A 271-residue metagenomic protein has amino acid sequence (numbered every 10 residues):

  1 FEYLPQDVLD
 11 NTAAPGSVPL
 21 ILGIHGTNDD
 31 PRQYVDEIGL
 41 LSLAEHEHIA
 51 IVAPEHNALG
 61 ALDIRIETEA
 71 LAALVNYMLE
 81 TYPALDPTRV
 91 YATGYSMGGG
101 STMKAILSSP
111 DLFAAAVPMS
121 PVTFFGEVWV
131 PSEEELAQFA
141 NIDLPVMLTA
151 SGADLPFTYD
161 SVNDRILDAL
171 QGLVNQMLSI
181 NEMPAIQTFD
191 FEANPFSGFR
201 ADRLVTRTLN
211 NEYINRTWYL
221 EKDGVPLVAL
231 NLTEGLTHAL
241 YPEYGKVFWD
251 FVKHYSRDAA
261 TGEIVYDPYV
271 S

Functional and structural regions predicted by a protein language model:
F1, L20-I24, I49-E55, R89-G94 (+5 more regions): Structural recognition of the beta-strand scaffold that forms the well-ordered cores of secreted hydrolase catalytic
Q6-V18, D63-G100, L107-F113: Gly/Ser-rich "nucleophile elbow"/oxyanion-hole loop immediately N-terminal to the catalytic nucleophile in hydrolases
L9-L62, F125-G126, P156-T158: Short substrate-entry loop that stabilizes the transition state in hydrolases
T12-G16, S42-E47, A84-D86, S108-D111 (+3 more regions): Extracellular/periplasmic catalytic domains that process cell-envelope and extracellular macromolecules
A13-P15, P31-E37, D63-R65, M103-A105 (+4 more regions): Short, solvent-exposed loop/turn and secondary-structure capping segments
D86-R89, P184-P195, A260-V265: Surface-exposed patches in mature extracellular/periplasmic domains of secreted proteins
A115, P121-G224, T237: The feature captures the conserved acid-bearing segment of alpha/beta-hydrolase catalytic domains
E243-S271: Catalytic active-site module of serine/aspartate enzymes centered on a nucleophile-bearing elbow/loop
